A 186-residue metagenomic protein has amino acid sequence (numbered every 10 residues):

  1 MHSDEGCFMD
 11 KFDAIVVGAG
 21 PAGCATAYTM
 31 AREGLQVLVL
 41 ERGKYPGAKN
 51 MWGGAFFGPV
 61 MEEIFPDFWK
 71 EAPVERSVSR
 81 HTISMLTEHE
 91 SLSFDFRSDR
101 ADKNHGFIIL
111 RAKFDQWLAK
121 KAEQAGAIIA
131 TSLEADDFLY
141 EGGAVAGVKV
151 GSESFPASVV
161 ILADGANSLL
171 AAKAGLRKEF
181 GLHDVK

Functional and structural regions predicted by a protein language model:
M1-F8: Short, Lys/Arg-enriched N-terminal segments with co-localized hydrophobic residues within the first ~10-30 amino acids
D10-V39: N-terminal Rossmann-like FAD-binding beta1-loop-alpha1 element of flavoenzymes
A22, Y45, N167: Conserved Rossmann-like nucleotide-cofactor binding loop
E33, G43-E88: N-terminal FAD cofactor-binding segment of flavoenzymes
E33, W117, K121-K186: Predominantly flavin-linked oxidoreductase catalytic cores and closely associated redox partners
M85-H89, K149-S152: Short acidic, glycine-rich loop/turn motifs
R100-K121, L169: Short beta-strand to alpha-helix junction loop
